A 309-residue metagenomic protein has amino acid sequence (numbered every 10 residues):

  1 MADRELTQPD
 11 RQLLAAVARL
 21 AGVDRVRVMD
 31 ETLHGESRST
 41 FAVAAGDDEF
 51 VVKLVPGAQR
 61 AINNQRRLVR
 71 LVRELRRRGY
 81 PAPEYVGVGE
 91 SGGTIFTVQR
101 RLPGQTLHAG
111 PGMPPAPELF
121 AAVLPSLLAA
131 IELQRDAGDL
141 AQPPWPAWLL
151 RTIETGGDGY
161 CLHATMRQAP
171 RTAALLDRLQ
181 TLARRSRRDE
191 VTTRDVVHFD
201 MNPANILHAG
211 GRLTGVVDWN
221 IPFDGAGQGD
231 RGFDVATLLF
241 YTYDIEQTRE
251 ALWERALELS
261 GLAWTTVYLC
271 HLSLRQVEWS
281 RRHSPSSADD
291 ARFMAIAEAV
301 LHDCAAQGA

Functional and structural regions predicted by a protein language model:
A2-E5, Q59-N63, G227, H283-R292: Short, flexible/disordered intra-domain loops and linkers
L6-D24, E132-F199, F293, A297-L301 (+1 more regions): An alpha-helical support segment within catalytic cores of ATP-dependent transferases
D24-D30: A short acidic/basic microdomain associated with nuclease active sites
D30-A141: ATP-binding pocket architecture of kinase catalytic cores
V55, L102, N202, N220 (+1 more regions): Anionic group-transfer/hydrolysis microenvironments
R194-V196, L207-L252: Active-site Asp-x-Gly
R231-G261, C270-A288, E298-A299: Active-site activation/catalytic loop segments of kinase-like enzymes and analogous catalytic loops in related
